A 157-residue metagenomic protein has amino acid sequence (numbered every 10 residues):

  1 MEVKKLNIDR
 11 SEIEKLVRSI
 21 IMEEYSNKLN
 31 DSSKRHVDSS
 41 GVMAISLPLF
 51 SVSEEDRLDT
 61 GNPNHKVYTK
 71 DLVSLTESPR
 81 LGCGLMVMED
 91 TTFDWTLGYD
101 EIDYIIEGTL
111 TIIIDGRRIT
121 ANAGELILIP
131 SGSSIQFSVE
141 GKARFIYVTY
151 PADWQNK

Functional and structural regions predicted by a protein language model:
M1-E12: Intrinsically disordered, low-complexity regulatory segments in eukaryotic proteins
L16-G82: A short, N-terminal "cap"/entry segment at the start of jelly-roll beta-barrel domains of the cupin/DSBH fold
K66-G98, S131, D153-W154: Conserved short histidine dyad/triad with adjacent acidic residue
C83-L85, I102, R118, L126: Conserved hydrophobic/aromatic beta-strand scaffold that supports enzyme active sites
V87-M88, T96-I112: Short, conserved beta-strand element in jelly-roll/cupin
E89, I113-R117, E140: Short strand-coil-strand connectors
D115-G132: Short acidic-glycine-tyrosine-enriched beta hairpin
S131-Q155: Ligand-binding loop in jelly-roll beta-barrel domains
